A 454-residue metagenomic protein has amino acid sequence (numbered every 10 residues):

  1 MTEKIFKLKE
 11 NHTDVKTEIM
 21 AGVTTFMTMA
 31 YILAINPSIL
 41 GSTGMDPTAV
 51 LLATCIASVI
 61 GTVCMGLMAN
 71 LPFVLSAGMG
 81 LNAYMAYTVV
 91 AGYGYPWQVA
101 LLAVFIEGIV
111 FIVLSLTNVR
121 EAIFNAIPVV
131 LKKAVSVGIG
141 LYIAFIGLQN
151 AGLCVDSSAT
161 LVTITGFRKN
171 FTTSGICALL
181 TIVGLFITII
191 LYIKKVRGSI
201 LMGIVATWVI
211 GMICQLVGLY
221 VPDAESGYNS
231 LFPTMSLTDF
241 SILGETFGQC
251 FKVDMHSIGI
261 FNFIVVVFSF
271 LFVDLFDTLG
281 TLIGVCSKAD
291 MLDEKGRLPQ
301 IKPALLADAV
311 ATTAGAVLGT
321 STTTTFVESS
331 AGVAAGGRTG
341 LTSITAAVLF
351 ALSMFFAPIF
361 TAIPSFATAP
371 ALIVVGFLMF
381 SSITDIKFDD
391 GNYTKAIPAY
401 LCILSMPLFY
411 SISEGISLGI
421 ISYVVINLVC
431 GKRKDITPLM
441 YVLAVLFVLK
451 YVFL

Functional and structural regions predicted by a protein language model:
M1-A49, T165-R168, I204-K302, F447-L449: Helix-loop-helix hairpins and the membrane-proximal interhelical loops of multi-pass alpha-helical transport proteins
T2-N36, A57, G78-Y87, A91-I139 (+1 more regions): Helix-loop-helix junctions within the multi-pass membrane cores of secondary transporters/permeases
I19, I39, I123, G198 (+3 more regions): Residue-level signature of catalytic and energy-coupling elements of molecular machines, predominantly ATP/GTP-dependent
G44-V63: Loop-to-helix transition at the N-terminal end of transmembrane alpha-helices
P47-T48, F73, W97, I412: Membrane-helix interface/capping residues of multi-pass secondary transporters
G61-V74, I190-K195, S269-D277, D308-L318 (+3 more regions): Transmembrane alpha-helix interface/packing and boundary motifs in multi-pass membrane proteins, characterized by
Y93-V209, V217, I344-L454: Membrane-embedded alpha-helical modules
